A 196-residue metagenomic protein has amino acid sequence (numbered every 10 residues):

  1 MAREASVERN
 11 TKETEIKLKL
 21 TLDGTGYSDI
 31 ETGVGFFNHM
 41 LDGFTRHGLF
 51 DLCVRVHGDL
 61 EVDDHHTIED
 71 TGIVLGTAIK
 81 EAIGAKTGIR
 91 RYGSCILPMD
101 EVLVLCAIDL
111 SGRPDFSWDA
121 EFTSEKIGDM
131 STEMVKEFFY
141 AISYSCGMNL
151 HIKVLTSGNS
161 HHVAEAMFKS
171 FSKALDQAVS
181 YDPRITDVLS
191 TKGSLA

Functional and structural regions predicted by a protein language model:
M1-A196: N-terminal intrinsically disordered, cationic/polar leader segments that include organellar targeting peptides
